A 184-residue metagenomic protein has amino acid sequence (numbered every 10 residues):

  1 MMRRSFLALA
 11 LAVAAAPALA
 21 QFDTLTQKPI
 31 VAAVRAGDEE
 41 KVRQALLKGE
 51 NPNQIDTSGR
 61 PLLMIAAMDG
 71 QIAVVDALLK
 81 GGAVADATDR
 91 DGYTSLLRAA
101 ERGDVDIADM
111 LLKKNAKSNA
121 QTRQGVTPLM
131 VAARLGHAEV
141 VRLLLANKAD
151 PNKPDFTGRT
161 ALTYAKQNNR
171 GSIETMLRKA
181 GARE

Functional and structural regions predicted by a protein language model:
R3-L11: N-terminal export leaders
A32-G37, I65-Q71, R98-D104, V131-H137 (+1 more regions): Ankyrin repeat A-helix N-terminal signature
D38-L46, Q71-L79, D104-L112, H137-L145 (+1 more regions): Ankyrin repeat structural motif
P151-E184: Leucine-rich solenoid repeat scaffolds
